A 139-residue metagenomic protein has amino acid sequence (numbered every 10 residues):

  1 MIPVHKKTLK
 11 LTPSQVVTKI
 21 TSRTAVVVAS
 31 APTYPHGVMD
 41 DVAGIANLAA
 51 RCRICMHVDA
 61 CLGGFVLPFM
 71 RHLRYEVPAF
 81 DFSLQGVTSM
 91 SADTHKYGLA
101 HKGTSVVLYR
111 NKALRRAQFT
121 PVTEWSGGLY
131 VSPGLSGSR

Functional and structural regions predicted by a protein language model:
M1-P32, H36-G44, M70-H72, P78-F80: PLP-dependent aminotransferase-class I/II
I2-H5, C55-L62, M90, P121-T123: Beta-strand segments within the central parallel beta-sheet cores of soluble alpha/beta enzyme folds
T8, T18-R23, A46-M56, A113-R116: Secondary-structure transition/capping motifs at alpha-helix termini and the adjoining loop/turn into the next element
T8, T33, L62-G64, K96: Active-site-proximal loop/turn and secondary-structure-junction residues that shape catalytic pockets, frequently
T24, V28, N47-A50, V66 (+1 more regions): Hydrophobic alpha-helix feature that most strongly marks membrane-spanning transmembrane helices and their immediate
A25, H72-R139: Active-site C-terminal subdomain of aminotransferase-like
V38-R71, Q85: Catalytic PLP-binding core of fold-type I/II PLP enzymes
